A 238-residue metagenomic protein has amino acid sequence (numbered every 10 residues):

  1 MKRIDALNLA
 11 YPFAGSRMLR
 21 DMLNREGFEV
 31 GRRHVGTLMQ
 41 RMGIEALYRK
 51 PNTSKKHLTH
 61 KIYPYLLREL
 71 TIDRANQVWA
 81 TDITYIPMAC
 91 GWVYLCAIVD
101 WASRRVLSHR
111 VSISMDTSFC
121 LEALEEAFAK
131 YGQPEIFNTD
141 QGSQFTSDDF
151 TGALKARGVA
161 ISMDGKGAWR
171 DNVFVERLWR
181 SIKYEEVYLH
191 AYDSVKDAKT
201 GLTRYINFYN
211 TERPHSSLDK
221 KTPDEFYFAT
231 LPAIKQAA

Functional and structural regions predicted by a protein language model:
M1-A238: Charged DNA-binding/catalytic regions of mobile-element recombinases
